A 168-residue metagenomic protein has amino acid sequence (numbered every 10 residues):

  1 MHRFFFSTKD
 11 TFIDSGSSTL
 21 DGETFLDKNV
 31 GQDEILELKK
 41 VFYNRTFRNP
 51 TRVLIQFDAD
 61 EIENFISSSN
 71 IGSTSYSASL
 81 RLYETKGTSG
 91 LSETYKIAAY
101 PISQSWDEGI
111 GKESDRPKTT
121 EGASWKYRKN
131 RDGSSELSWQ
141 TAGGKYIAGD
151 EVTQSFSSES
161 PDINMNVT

Functional and structural regions predicted by a protein language model:
M1-T168: Secreted, disulfide-rich extracellular signaling modules
